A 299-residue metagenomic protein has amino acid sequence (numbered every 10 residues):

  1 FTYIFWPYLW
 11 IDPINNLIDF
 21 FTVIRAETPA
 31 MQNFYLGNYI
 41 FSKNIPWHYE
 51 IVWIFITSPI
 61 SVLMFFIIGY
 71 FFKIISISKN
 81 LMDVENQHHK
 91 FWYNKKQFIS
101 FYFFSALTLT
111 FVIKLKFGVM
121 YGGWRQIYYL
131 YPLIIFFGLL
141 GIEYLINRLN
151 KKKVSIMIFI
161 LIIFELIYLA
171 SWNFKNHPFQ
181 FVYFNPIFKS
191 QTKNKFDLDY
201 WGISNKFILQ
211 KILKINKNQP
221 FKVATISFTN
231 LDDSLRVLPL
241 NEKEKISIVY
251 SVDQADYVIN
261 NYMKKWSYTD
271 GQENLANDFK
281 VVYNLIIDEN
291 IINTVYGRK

Functional and structural regions predicted by a protein language model:
F1-K116, M120, F164-F207: Transmembrane-lumen/periplasm boundary regions of multi-pass, lipid-linked membrane glycan transferases
I4, I142-I146, I212: Transmembrane-helix signature of membrane-embedded glycosylation machinery that interfaces with polyprenol carriers
P7-I11, N15-I24, G118-M120, K153-R298: Catalytic lumenal/periplasmic loop and adjoining terminal transmembrane helix of membrane glycan-assembly enzymes
V52-F65, Y121-N147: Hydrophobic/aromatic-rich transmembrane helices and adjacent perimembrane loops
F72, N147, Q210-K214: Surface-exposed alpha-helical segments enriched in charged/polar residues
Y93-F98, R148-I162: Membrane-interfacial entry segments at the cytosolic side of transmembrane helices
T110, Y128, V295-Y296: Conserved beta-strand positions that form and line the central face of beta-propeller blades
